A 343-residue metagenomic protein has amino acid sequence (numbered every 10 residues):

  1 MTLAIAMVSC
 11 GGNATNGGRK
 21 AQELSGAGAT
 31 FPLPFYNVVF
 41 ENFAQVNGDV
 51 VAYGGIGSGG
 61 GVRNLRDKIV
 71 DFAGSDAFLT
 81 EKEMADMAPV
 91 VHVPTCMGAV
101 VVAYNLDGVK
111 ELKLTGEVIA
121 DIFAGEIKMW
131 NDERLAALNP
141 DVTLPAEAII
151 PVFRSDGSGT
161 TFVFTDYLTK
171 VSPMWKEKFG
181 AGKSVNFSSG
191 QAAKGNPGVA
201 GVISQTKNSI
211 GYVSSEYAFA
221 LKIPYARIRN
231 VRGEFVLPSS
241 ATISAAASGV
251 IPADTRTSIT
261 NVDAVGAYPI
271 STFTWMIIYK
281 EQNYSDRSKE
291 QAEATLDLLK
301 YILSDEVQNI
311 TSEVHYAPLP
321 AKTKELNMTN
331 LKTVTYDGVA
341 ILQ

Functional and structural regions predicted by a protein language model:
M1-T2: Sec-dependent N-terminal signal peptides
I5-S9: C-terminal motif of bacterial Sec signal peptides marking the signal peptidase cleavage site
C10-Q343: Flexible loop/hinge segments at secondary-structure junctions
